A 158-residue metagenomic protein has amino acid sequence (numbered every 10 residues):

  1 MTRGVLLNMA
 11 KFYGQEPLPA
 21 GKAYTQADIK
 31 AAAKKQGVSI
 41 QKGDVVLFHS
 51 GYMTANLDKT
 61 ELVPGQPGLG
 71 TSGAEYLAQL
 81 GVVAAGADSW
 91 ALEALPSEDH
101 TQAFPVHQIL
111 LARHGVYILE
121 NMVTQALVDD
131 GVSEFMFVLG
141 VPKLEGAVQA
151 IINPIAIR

Functional and structural regions predicted by a protein language model:
M1-R158: Active-/binding-site microenvironments in catalytic and ligand-binding cores
